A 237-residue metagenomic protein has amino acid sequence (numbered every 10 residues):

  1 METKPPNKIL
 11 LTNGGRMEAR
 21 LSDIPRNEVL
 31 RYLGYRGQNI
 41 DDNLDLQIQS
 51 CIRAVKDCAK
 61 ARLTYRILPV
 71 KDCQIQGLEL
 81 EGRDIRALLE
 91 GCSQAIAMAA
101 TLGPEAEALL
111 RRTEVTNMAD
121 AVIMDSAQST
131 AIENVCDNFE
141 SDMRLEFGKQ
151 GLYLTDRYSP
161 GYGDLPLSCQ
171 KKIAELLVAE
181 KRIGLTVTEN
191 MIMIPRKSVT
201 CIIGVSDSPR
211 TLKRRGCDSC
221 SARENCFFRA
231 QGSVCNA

Functional and structural regions predicted by a protein language model:
E2-M124: Active-site helix-to-loop segments that bind/position phosphate- or nucleotide-bearing substrates and donors across
N43-L46, S50, A127-T130, N134 (+2 more regions): Conserved active-site and cofactor/substrate-binding residues in soluble primary-metabolism enzymes
Q47, C51-V55, V135, M143 (+2 more regions): General structural feature for long, well-ordered alpha-helical segments within catalytic domains of soluble enzymes
R53-K60, R144, G148, V178 (+1 more regions): Generic secondary-structure signature for well-ordered alpha-helical cores
E114-L167: Long, amphipathic alpha-helical coupling/dimerization segments that relay conformational signals between
Q150-F227: Short terminal or interdomain "cap/linker" segment that borders an active site or interface and mediates
R229-A237: Short cysteine/histidine-rich zinc-coordinating motifs and their immediately flanking basic loops
